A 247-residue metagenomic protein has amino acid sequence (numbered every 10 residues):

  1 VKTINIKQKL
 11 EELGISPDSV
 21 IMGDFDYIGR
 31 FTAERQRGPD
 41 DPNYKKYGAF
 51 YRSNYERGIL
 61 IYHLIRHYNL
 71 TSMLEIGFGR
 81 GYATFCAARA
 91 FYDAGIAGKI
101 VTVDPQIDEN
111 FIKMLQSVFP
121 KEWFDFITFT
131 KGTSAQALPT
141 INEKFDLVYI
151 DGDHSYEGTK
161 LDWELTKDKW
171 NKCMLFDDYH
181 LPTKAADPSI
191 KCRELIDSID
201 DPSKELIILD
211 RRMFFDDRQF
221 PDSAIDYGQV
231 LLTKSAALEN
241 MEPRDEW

Functional and structural regions predicted by a protein language model:
V1-R52: Rossmann-like AdoMet
Y44-R52, E56-W247: S-adenosylmethionine/decaboxylated-SAM
